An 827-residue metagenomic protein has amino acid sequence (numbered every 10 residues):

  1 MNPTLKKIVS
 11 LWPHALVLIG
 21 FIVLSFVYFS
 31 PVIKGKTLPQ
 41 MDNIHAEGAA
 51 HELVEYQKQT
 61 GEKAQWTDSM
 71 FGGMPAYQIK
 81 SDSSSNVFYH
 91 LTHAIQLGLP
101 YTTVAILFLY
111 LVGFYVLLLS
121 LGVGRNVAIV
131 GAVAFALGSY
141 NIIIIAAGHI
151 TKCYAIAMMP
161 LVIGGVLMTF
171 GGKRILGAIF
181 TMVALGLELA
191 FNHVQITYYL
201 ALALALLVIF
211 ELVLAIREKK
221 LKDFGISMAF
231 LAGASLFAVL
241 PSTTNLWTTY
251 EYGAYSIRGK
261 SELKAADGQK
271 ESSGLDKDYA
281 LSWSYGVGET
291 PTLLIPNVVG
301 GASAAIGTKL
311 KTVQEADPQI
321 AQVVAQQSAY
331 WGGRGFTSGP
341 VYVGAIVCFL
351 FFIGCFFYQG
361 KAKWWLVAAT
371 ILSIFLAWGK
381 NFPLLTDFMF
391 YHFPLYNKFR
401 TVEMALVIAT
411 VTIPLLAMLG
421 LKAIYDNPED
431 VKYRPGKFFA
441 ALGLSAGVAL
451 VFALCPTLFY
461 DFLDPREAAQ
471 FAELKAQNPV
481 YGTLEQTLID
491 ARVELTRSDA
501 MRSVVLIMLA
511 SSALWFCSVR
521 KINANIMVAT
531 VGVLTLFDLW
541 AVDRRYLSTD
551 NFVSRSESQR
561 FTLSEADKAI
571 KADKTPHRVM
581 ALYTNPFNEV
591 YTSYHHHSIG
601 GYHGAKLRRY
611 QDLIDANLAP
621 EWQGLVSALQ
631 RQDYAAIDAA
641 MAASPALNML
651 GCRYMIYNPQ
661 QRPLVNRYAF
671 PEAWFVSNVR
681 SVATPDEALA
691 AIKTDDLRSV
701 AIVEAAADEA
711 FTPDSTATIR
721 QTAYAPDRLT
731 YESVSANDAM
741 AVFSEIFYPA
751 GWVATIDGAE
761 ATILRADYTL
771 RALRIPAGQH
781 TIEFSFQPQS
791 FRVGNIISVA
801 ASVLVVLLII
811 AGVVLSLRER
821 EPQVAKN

Functional and structural regions predicted by a protein language model:
H14-A49, A234-T248, L372-F375, V448-L454 (+1 more regions): Transmembrane signal-anchor helices characteristic of membrane glycosylation enzymes that use polyprenol
I22-F114, V133-I145, H149-I156, K270-V343 (+3 more regions): Membrane-interface coil-to-helix junctions
Q57, E62, D68, G72 (+9 more regions): Extracytoplasmic/lumenal acceptor-recognition loop(s) of multi-pass membrane glycoenzymes
V104-G122, V347-F349, S511: Transmembrane-helix motifs of polytopic, lipid-linked glycan transferases
L118-L137, K173-A178: Transmembrane-helix signature of polytopic, membrane-embedded enzymes that assemble or transfer cell-envelope glycans
V130-I142, F180-L187, T401: Short aromatic/hydrophobic helix-turn
A147-M158, T169-G186, V194-L231, S235 (+2 more regions): Contiguous transmembrane helix-bundle modules in multi-pass membrane proteins
F349, R653, D695-N827: Active-site-proximal, structured, solvent-exposed surfaces of multi-pass membrane proteins that position macromolecular
